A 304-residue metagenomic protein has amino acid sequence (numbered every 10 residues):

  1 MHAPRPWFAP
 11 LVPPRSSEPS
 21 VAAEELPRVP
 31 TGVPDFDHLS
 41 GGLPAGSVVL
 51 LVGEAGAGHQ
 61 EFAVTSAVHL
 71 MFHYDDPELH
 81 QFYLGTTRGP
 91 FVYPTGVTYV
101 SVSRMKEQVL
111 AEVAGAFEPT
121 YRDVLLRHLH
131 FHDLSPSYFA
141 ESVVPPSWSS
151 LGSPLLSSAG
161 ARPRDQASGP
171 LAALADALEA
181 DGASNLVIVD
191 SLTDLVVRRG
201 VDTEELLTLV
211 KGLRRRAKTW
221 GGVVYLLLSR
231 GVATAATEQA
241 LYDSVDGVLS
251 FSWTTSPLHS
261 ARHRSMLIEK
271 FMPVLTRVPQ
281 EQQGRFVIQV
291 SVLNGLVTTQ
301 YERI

Functional and structural regions predicted by a protein language model:
H2-A23, G56, F271-I304: C-terminal regions of RecA-like/P-loop NTPase motor modules
H2-S47, V52: Extreme N-terminal, non-catalytic leader segments that precede Walker-type/kinase nucleotide-binding cores
L39-S135: Walker A/P-loop NTP-binding active-site region of P-loop NTPases, recognizing the glycine-rich GxxxxGKT/S
F72-H73, L174-A175, R198-R199, E205-G231: Substrate-engagement module of ASCE P-loop NTPases
Y99-S101, I188-D190, G222-S229: Structural recognition of the conserved hydrophobic beta-strand(s) that form the central parallel beta-sheet of P-loop
S103-E107, P136-F139, T193-D194, R230-T234 (+2 more regions): Conserved nucleotide-binding/hydrolysis micro-motifs of P-loop NTPases
D133-K211: Phosphate-binding/switch loop-helix module in NTP-utilizing enzymes
R215, G222-V297: Phosphate-binding/switch region of NTP-binding enzymes
